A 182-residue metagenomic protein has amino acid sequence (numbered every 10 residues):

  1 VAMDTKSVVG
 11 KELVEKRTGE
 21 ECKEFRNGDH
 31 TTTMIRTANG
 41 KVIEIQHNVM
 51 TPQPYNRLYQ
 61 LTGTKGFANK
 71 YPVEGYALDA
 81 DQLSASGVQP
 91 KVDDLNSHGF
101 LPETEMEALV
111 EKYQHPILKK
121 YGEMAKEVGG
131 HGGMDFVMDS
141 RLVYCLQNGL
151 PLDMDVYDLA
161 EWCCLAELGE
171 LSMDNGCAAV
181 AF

Functional and structural regions predicted by a protein language model:
V1-Y55, Q60, Y157: Rossmann-like dinucleotide-binding domain that binds NAD(P)(H)
H47, P72-V73: Short clusters of small/polar residues that mark proteolytic maturation junctions
P52-P72, L78-F182: C-terminal helical cap and adjacent loop that interface with cofactors, partners, or active-site loops
